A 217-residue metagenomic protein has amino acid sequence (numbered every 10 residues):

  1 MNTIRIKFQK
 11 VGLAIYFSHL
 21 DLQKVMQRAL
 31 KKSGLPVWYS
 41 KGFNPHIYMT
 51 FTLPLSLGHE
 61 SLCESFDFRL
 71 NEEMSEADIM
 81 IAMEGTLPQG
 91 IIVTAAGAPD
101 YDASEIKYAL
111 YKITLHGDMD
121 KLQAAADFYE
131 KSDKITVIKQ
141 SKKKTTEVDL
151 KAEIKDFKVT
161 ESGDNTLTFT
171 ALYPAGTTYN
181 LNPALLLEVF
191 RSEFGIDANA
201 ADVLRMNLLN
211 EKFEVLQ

Functional and structural regions predicted by a protein language model:
M1-N2, Q23, Q27-K31: Active-site-proximal cofactor/substrate-binding loop regions of enzyme domains
N2, K7-Q9, L13, F17 (+1 more regions): Extended, well-folded interaction surfaces typified by the phenylalanyl-tRNA synthetase beta subunit core
F8-K10, F68-M74, I113-M119, A171-A175: Short beta-strand-to-loop capping motifs
Y16-L20, E73, A77-D78, T177-L181: Ordered, soluble secondary-structure elements with a strong preference for glycine-centered loop motifs and nearby
W38-L70, D100-D102: Short, charge-patterned binding micro-sites
L62-T114: Ordered, amphipathic secondary-structure segments that act as subunit-interaction surfaces in large macromolecular
D78-L87, L122-S132, L185-L187: Short amphipathic alpha-helices in soluble, non-transmembrane regions that often serve as interface/regulatory elements
K134-Q217: Core RNA-modification/binding signature centered on pseudouridine synthases
